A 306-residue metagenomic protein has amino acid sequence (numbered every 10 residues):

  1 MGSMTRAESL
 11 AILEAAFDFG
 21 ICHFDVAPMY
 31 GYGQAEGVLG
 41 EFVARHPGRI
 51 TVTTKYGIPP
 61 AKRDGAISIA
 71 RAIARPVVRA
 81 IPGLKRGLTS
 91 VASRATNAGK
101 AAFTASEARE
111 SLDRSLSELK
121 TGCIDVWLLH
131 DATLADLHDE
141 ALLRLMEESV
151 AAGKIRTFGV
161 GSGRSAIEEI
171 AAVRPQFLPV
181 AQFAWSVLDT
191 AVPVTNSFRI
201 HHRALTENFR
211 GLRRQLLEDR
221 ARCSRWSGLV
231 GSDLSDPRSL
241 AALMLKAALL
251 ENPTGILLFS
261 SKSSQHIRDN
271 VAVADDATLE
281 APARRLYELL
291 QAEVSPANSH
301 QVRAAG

Functional and structural regions predicted by a protein language model:
M1-A7, R94-R109: Active-site mouth loops of central-metabolism enzymes
M1-A74, A151, A305: N-terminal binding-site loop/beta-alpha segment at the start of enzyme catalytic domains that lines or forms
E8-A15, P28-Y32, D113, D125 (+1 more regions): Beta/alpha (TIM)-barrel catalytic core signal, keyed to glycine-rich beta->alpha loops juxtaposed to Asp/Glu that bind
I12, F103-L116: Short, well-ordered amphipathic alpha-helical segments that serve as non-catalytic structural scaffolds within diverse
G20, K120, K154: Conserved functional loop/turn residues at catalytic and ligand-binding sites
E36-G48, S111-E118, P193-N196: Short amphipathic alpha-helices and their capping/turn segments at secondary-structure boundaries
T51-K55, V77-G87, I200-E207: Non-cysteine beta-strand/loop elements that form the S-adenosyl-L-methionine
P60-A98: Alpha-helical membrane-targeting segments
